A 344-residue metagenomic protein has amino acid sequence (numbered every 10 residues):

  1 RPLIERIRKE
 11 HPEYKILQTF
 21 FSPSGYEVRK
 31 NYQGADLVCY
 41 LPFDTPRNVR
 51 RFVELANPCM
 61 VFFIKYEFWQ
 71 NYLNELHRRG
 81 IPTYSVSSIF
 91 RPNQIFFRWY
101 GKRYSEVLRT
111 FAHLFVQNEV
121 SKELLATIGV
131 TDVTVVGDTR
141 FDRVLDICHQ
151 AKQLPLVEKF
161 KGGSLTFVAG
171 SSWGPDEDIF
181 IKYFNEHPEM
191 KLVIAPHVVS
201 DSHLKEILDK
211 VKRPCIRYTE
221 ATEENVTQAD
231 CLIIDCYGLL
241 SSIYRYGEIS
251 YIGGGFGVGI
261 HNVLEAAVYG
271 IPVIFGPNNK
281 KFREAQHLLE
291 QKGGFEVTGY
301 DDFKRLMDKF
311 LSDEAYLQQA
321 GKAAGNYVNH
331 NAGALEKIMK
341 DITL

Functional and structural regions predicted by a protein language model:
R1-L344: Nucleotide-activated sugar donor-binding and catalytic core shared by glycosyltransferases and related lipid-linked
